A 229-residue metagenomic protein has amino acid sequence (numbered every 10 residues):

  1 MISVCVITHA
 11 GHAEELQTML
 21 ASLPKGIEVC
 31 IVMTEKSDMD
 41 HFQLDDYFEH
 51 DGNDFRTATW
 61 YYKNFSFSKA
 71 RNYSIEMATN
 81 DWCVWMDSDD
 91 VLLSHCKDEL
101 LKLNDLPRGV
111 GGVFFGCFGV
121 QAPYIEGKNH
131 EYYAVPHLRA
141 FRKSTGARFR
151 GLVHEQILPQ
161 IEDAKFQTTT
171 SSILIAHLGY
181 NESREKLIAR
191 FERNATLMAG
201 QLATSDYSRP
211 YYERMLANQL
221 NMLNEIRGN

Functional and structural regions predicted by a protein language model:
M1-S3, E28: Cell-envelope/extracellular polymer assembly enzymes that use nucleotide-activated donors
V6-G26: Short, well-formed alpha-helical segments that are part of the catalytic scaffolds of diverse glycosyltransferases
I7-A10, M33-K36, D87-D89: Structural motif
H12-E15, S37-L44, E99: Short, charged/polar "capping" segments at the starts of alpha-helices and the immediately preceding loops
L20-N64, Y73: Acidic donor-binding segment of Leloir-type glycosyltransferases
S68-I75, M86, L92-G228: Catalytic-site signature of metal-activated, phosphate-bearing donor transferases, centered on the GT-A/GT-A-like
C83: Short aromatic/hydrophobic "clamp" motif used to bind/position activated sugar donors
